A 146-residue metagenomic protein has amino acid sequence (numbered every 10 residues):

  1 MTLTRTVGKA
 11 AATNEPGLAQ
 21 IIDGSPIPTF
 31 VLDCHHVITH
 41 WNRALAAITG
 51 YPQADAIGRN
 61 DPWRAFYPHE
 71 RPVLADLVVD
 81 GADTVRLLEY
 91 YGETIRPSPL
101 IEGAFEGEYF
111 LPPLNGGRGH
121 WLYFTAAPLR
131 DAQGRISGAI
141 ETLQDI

Functional and structural regions predicted by a protein language model:
T2-V7, A12-T13, G17-I136: PAS/LOV-family and closely related PAS-like sensory domains
D145: Conserved acidic
